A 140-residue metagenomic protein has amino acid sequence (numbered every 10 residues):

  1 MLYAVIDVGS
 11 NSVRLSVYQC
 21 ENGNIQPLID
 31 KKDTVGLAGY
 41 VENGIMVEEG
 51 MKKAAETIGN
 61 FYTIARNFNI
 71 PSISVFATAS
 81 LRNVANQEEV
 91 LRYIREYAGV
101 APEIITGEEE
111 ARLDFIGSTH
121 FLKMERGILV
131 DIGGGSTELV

Functional and structural regions predicted by a protein language model:
M1-V8, S16-I132, V140: Nucleotide/phosphate-binding catalytic cleft detector across ATP-hydrolyzing and phosphate-transferring enzymes
N11: Primarily the dimerization/phosphotransfer
S136: Active-site-adjacent helix-turn-beta-strand microarchitecture at beta-sheet edges that either contains or buttresses
